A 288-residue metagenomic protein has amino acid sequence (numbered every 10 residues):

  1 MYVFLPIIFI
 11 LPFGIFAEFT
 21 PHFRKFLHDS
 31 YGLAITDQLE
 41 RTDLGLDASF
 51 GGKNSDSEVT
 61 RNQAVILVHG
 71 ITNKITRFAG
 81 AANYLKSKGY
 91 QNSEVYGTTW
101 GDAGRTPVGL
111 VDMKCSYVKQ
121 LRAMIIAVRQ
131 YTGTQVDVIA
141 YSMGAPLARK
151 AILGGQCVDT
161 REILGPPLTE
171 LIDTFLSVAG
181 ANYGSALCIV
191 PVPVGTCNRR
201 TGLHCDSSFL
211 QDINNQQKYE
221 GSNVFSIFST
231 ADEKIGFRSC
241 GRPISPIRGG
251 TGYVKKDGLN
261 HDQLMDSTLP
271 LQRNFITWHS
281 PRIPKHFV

Functional and structural regions predicted by a protein language model:
M1-A17: Cleavable N-terminal signal peptides of Sec/SRP-targeted secreted and luminal proteins
G14-V288: Lipid deacylating catalytic domains
